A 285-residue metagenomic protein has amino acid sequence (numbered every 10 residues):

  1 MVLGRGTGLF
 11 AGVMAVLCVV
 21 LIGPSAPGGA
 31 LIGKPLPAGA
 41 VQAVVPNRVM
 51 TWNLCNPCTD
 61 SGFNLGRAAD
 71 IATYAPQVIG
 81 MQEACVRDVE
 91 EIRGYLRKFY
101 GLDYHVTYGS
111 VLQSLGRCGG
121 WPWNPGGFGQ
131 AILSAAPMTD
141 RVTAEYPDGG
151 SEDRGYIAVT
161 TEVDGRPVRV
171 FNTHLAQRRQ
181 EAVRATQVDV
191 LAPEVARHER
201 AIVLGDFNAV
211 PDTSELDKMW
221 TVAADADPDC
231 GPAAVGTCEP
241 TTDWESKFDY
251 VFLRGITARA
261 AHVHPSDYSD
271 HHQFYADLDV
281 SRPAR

Functional and structural regions predicted by a protein language model:
M1-M14: N-terminal export and membrane-targeting signals
L3-G6, G23, G29-A40, P193-A201 (+1 more regions): Metal-dependent phosphoester-hydrolase catalytic domains
G12-G23: Bacterial N-terminal signal peptides
G28-S61, R200: Mobile, glycine- and charge-enriched loop segments and immediately flanking short secondary-structure elements within
P46, C58-A144, W220-A226: Active-site surface patch of divalent metal-dependent phosphodiester/phosphate bond hydrolases
N47-L54, R67-R93, L133, V159 (+4 more regions): Active-site beta-strand/loop signature of hydrolases that rely on acidic residues for catalysis
T51-P57, M81-A84, T107-Q113, L133-P137 (+8 more regions): Active-site-proximal beta-strand/loop segments in catalytic clefts of secreted hydrolases
G120-V168, N172, A258-A260: A well-ordered secondary-structure block
